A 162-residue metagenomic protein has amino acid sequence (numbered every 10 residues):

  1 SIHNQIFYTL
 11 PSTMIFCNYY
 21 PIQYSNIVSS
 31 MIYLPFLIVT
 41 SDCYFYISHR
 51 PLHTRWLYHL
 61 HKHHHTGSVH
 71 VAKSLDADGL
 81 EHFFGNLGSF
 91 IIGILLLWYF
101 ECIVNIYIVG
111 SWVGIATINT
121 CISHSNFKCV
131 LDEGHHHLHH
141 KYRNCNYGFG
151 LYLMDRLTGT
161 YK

Functional and structural regions predicted by a protein language model:
S1-S30: Long, highly hydrophobic alpha-helical transmembrane signal-anchor segments
I2-T13, P35-K162: Membrane-embedded catalytic scaffold of the fatty acid hydroxylase/desaturase
